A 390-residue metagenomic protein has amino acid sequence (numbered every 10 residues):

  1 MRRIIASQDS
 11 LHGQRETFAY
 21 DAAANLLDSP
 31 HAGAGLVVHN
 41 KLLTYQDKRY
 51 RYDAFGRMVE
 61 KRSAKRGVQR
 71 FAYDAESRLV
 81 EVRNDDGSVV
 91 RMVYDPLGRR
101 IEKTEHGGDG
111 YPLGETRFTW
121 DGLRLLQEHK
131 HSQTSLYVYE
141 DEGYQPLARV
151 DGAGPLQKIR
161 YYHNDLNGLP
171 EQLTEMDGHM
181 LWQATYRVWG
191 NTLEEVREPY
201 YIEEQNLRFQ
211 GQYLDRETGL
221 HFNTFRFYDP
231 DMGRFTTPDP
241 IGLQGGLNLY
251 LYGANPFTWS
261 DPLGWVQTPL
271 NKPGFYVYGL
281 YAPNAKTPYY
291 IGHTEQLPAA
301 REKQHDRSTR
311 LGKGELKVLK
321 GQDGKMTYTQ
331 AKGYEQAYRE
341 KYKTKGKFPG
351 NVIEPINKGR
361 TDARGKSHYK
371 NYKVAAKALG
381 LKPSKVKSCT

Functional and structural regions predicted by a protein language model:
M1-D9, R15-R51, R57-R62, V68-A72 (+12 more regions): Beta-strand elements of repeat-based all-beta scaffolds
D9-G13, A34-G35, Y50-Y52, R66-G67 (+10 more regions): A short acidic/small-residue loop/turn micro-motif
L11, A22, V38, A54 (+13 more regions): Short, ordered coil/turn segments that flank beta-strands lining enzyme active or ligand-binding pockets
R15, D47, K65-V68, V89 (+8 more regions): Short coil/loop residues immediately preceding or within conserved phosphate-binding loops of NTP-utilizing enzyme
A22-V38, R149-T224, F257-W259: A motif-centric feature for acidic-aromatic and gly/ser/thr-rich catalytic loops and repeats
H106-G108, M176-G178, P256-F257, E295-A299 (+1 more regions): Acidic glycine-/aspartate-rich tracts in secreted/extracellular proteins
Q172, T192-L193, R226-T236, P240 (+1 more regions): Short, low-complexity export/processing leader segments characterized by acidic and small residues
V266-T390: Catalytic toxin/effector domains delivered as secreted proteins or via bacterial secretion systems
